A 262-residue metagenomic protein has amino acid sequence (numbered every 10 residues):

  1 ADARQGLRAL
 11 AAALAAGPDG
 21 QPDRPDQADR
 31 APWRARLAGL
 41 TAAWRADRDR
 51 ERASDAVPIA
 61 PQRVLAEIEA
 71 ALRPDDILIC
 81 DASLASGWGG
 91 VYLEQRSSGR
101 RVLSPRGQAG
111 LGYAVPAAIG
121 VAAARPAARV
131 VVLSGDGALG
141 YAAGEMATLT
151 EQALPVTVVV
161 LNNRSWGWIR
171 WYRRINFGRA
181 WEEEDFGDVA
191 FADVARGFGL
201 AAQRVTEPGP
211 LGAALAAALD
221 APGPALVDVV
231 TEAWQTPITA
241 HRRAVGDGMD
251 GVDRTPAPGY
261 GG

Functional and structural regions predicted by a protein language model:
A1-R36: Glycine-rich, acidic loop regions that bind phosphate or pyrophosphate groups
Q5-G6, A12-A16, R173-A214: Conserved thiamine diphosphate
Q5-L7, S86-G87, A109-L111, L139-G140 (+2 more regions): Short gly/pro/ser/thr-enriched loop/turn and capping motifs at secondary-structure boundaries
A9-A12, G89-E94, A114-P116, A143-M146 (+2 more regions): Short acidic, glycine/serine/threonine-rich loops at helix termini
A38-P116, V121-A122, A127: Active-site diphosphate/adenylate-binding microenvironment
A124-F186: Conserved thiamine diphosphate
P208, A214-G262: Glycine/aspartate-rich loop-and-adjacent alpha/beta segment that forms the canonical ThDP
